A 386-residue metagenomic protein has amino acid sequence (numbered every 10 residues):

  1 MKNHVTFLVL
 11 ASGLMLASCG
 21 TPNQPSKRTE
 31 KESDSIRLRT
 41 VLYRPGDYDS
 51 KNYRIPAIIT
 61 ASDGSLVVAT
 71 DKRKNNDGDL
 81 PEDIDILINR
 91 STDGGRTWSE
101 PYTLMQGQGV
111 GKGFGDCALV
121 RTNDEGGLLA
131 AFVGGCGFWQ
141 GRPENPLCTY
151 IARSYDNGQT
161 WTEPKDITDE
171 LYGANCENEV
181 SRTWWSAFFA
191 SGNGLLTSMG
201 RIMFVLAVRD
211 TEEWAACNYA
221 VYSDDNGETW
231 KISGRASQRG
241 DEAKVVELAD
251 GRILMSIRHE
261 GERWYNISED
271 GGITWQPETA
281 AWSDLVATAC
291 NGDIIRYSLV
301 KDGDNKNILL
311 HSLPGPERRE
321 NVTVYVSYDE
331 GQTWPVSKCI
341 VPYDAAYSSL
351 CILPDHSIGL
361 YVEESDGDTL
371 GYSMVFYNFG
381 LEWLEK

Functional and structural regions predicted by a protein language model:
M1-L8: Bacterial N-terminal signal peptides that target proteins for export
L8-L14: Sec-dependent N-terminal signal peptides
L16-S18: C-terminal motif of bacterial Sec signal peptides marking the signal peptidase cleavage site
P25-K386: Asp-box/BNR beta-propeller blade signature and adjacent active/binding-site loops in extracellular glycan-interacting
